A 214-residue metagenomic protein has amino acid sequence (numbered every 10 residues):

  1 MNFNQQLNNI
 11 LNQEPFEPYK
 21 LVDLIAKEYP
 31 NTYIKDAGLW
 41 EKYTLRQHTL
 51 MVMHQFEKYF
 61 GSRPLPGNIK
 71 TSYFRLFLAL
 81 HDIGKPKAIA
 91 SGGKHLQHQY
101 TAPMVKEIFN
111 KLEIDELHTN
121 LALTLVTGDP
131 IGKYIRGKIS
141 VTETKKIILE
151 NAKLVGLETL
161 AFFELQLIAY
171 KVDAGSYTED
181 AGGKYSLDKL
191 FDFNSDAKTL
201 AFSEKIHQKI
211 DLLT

Functional and structural regions predicted by a protein language model:
M1, T178, G183-T214: Charged substrate- and nucleic-acid-binding regions of tRNA-handling and nucleotidyl-transfer enzymes, centered on
M1-A90: Acidic/His-rich, divalent-metal-binding segments that scaffold phosphate/diphosphate chemistry
N2-N9, K20, L24, M51 (+4 more regions): Exposed alpha-helical structural elements
Q6-I10, I108, I147, K209: Charge-rich, solvent-exposed alpha-helical interaction surfaces
I10, E41, Q47-L50, G84 (+7 more regions): Residue-level detector of solvent-exposed, low-hydrophobicity positions
Q13, L154, V172, L212-L213: Surface-exposed polar/charged interaction patches
F56, V105-F109, I206, I210-L213: Hydrophobic, Leu/Ile/Phe/Ala-enriched alpha-helical segments that form helix-helix packing faces
P64-F191: Divalent metal-dependent catalytic cores for phosphoryl transfer on phosphate-bearing substrates
